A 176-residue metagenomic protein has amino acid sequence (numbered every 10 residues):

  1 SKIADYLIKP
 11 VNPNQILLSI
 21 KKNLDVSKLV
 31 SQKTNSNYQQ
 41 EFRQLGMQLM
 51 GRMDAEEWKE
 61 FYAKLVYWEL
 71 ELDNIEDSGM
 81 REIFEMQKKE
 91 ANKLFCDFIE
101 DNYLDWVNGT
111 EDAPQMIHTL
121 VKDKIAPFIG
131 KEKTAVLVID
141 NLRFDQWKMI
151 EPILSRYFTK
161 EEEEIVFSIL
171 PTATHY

Functional and structural regions predicted by a protein language model:
S1-A4: As written
V11-I20: C-terminal output helix
I20-T34: The C-terminal output helix
S31-K93: Long, charge-rich alpha-helical interaction segments
Q40, Q44-L45, N108-P127, F144-Y176: Active-site nucleophile/metal-coordination loop of metallo-enzymes that catalyze phosphate/sulfate and related
W68-E132: A charged, amphipathic alpha-helical module
T134-I139: Short hydrophobic beta-strand that contains or immediately precedes a catalytic carboxylate
